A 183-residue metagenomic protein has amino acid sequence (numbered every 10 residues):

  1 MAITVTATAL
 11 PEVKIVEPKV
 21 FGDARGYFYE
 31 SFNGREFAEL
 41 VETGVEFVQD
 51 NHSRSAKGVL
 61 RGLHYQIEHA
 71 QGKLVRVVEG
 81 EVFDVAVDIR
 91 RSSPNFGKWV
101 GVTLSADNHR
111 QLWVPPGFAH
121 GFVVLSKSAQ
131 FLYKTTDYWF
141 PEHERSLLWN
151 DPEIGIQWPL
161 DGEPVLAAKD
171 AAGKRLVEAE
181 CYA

Functional and structural regions predicted by a protein language model:
M1-D107, S126-S128, Y133-A183: Non-catalytic, conserved peripheral segments adjacent to functional cores
L112, H120-L125: Short beta-strand His + acidic residue motifs that chelate non-heme Fe in jelly-roll/DSBH and cupin folds
